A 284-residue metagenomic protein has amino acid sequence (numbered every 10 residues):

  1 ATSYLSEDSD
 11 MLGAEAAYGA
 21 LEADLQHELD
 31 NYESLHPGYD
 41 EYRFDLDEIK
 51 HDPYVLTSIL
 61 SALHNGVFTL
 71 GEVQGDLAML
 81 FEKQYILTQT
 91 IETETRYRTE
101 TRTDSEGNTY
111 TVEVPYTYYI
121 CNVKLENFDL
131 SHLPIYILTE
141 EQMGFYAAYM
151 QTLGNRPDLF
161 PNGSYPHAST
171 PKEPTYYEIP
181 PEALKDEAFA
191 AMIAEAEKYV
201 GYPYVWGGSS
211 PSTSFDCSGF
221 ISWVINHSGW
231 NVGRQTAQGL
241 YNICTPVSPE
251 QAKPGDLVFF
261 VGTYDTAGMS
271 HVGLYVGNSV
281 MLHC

Functional and structural regions predicted by a protein language model:
S3-P203: Intrinsically disordered, low-complexity, Pro/Ser/Thr/Asn/Gly/Ala-rich spacer/linker segments adjacent to signal
A194-E197, S222, N226, H283: Generic alpha-helical structural context detector
Y202-P254: Catalytic cysteine-centered active-site loop
W230, A237-E250, G262-C284: Aromatic- and glycine-rich peptidoglycan recognition patches
